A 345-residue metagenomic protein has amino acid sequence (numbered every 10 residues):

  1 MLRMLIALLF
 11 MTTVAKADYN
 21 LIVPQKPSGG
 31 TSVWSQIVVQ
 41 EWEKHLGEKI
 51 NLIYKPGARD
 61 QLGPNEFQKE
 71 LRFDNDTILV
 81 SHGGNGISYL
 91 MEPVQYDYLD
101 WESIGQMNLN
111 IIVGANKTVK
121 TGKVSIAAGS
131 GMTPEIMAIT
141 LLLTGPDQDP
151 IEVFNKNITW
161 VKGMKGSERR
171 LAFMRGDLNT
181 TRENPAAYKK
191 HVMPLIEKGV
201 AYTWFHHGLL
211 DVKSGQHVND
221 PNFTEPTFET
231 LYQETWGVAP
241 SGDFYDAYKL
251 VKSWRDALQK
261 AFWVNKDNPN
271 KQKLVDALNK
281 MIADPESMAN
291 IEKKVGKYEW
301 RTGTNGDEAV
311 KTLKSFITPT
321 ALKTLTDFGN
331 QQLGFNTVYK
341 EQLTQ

Functional and structural regions predicted by a protein language model:
M4-T13: Sec-dependent N-terminal signal peptides
A17-W101, S130-P134, P146-L195, P285-R301 (+1 more regions): N-terminal (or domain-start) structured segment
D18-N20, K123-V124, A257-A261: Short, solvent-exposed beta-strand edge segments and adjacent coil->beta transition regions
K26-S28, G83-G84, N110, N116-T118 (+3 more regions): Short coil/turn segments
V33-W34, G122-V124, P269-K280, S287 (+1 more regions): Short amphipathic alpha-helical coupling segments at ligand-binding clamshell hinges and other catalytic/signaling
L99-T133, I139, L143-D149: A conserved helix-loop-strand patch within extracytoplasmic ligand-binding domains of the periplasmic binding
L109, V192-I282, T320, Q331-Q345: C-terminal lobe and pocket-closing loops of periplasmic/extracytoplasmic Venus-flytrap solute-binding proteins
G208-H217, F228, A283, S287-T312: Mature extracytoplasmic/periplasmic domains
